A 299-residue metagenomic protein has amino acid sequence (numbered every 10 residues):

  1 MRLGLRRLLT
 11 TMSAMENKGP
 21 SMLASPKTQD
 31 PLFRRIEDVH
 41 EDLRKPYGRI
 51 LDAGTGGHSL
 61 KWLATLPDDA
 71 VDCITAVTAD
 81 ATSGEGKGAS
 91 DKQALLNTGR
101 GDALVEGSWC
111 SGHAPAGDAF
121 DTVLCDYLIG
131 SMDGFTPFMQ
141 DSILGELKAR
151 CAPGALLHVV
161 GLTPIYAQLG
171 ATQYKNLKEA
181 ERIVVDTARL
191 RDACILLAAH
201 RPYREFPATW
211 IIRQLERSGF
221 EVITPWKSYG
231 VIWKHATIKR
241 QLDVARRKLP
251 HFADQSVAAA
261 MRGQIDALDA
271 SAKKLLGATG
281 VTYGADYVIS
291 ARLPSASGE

Functional and structural regions predicted by a protein language model:
M15-P46: Class I SAM-dependent methyltransferase Rossmann-like catalytic core, especially the SAM/SAH-binding loop
R49-A114: Class I SAM-dependent methyltransferase SAM/SAH-binding core
G112-V123: A short acidic, Gly/Pro-enriched loop at the edge of an enzyme's catalytic core that lines a small-molecule cofactor
S131-L147: A short, conserved alpha-helix within the catalytic core of class I
L156-R189: Conserved class I S-adenosyl-L-methionine
P202-G219: Short alpha-helix
F220-I232: Conserved S-adenosyl-L-methionine
Y229-L276: C-terminal helical/coil "lid" or tail adjacent to the Rossmann-like core of SAM-dependent
